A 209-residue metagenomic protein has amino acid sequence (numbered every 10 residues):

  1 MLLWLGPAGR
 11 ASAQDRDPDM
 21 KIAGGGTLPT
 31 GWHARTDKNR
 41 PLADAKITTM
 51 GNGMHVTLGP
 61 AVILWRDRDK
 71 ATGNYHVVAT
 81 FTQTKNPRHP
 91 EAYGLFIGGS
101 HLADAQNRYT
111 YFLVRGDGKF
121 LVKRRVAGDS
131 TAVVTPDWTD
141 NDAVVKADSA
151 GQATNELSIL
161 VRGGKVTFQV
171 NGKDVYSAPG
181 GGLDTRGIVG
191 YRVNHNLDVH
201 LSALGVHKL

Functional and structural regions predicted by a protein language model:
Q14-P41: Extracellular carbohydrate-recognition regions
A43-I63: Short carbohydrate-recognition loop motifs
L58-T131, N194: Secretory/extracellular carbohydrate-interaction modules and structurally similar beta-sandwich "look-alikes"
I63-D69, N141-S149, G190-Y191: Beta-strand-rich interaction surfaces with strong enrichment in secreted/lumenal proteins
A79, K146-F168: Short tryptophan-centered beta-strand motifs in secreted/extracellular beta-sheet-rich domains of glycan-recognition
D129-E156: Short, aromatic/His-centered strand-loop micro-motif at the edge of beta-sheets
Q169-K173: Short strand-turn-strand beta-turns centered on an Asx-Gly dipeptide
A178-G205: Flexible glycan-contacting loops in extracellular carbohydrate-active proteins
